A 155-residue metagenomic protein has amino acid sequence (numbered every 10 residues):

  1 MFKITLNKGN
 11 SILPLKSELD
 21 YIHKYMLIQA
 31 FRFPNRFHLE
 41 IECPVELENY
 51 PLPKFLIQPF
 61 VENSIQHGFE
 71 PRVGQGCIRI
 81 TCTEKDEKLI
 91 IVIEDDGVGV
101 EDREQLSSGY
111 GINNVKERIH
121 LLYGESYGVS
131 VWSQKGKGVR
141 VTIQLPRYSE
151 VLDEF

Functional and structural regions predicted by a protein language model:
M1-Q144, E154: Two-component histidine phosphotransfer core
S149-D153: Short, charged, intrinsically disordered terminal tails
